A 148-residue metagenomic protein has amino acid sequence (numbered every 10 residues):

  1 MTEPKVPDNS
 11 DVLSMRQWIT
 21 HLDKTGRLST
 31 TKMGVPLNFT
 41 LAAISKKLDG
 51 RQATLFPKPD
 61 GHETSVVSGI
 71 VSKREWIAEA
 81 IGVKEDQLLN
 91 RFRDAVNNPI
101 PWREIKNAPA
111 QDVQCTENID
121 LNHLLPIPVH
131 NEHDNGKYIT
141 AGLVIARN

Functional and structural regions predicted by a protein language model:
T2-N148: Extended, highly charged
